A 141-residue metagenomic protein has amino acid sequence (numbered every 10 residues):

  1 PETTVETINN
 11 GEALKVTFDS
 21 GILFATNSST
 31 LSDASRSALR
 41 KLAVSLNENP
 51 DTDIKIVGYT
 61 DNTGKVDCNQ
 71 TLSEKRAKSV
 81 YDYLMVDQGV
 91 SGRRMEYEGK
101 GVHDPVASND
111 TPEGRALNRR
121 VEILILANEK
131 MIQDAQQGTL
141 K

Functional and structural regions predicted by a protein language model:
P1-D53, L126-K141: Periplasmic peptidoglycan-binding/tethering modules of Gram-negative envelope proteins
K41-T71: A short, charged
Y59-K141: Periplasmic OmpA-like peptidoglycan-binding domain that tethers envelope proteins to the cell wall
